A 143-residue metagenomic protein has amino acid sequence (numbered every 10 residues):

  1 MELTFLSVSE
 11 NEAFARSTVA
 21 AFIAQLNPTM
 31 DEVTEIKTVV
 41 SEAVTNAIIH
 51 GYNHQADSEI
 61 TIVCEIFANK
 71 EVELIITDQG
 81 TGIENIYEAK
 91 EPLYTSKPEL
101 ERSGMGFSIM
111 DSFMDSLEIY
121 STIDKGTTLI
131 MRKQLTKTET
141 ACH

Functional and structural regions predicted by a protein language model:
M1-E2, A47-H143: Conserved beta-strand-loop-beta-strand hairpin that lines the nucleotide-binding pocket of ATP/GTP-utilizing enzymes
E2-F14: STAS-typified acidic loop motif
S7, P28-D31, Q55: Structural signature of the histidine kinase catalytic ATP-binding subdomain
S17-S41: Conserved short strand/loop->alpha-helix "switch" segment adjacent to the catalytic nucleotide/phosphoryl-transfer site
E42, N46: Conserved polar catalytic motif of the HATPase_c/GHKL fold
